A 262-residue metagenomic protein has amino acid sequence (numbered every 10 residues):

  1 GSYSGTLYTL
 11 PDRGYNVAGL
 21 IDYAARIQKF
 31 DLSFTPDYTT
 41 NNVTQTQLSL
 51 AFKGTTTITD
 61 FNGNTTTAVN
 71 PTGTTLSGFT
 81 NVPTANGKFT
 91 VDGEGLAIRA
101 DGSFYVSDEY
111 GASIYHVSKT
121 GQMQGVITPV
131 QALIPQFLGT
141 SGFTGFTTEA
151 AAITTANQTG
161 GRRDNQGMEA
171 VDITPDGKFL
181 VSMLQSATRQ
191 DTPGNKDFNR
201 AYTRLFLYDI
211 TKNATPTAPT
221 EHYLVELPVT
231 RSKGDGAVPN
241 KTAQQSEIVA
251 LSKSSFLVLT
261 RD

Functional and structural regions predicted by a protein language model:
G1-D262: Sequence/structural signature of beta-propeller domains
